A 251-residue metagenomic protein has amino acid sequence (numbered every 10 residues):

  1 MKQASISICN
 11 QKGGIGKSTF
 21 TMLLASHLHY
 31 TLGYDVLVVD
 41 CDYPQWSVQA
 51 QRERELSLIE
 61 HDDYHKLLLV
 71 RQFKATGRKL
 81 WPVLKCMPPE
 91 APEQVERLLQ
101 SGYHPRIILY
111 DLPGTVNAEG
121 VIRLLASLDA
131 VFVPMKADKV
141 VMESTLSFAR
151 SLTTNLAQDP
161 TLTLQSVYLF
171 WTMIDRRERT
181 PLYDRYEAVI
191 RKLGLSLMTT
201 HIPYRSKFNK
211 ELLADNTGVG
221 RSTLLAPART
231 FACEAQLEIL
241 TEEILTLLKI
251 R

Functional and structural regions predicted by a protein language model:
M1-Q11: Extreme N-terminal, non-catalytic leader segments that precede Walker-type/kinase nucleotide-binding cores
C9-I15, Y30-I108: P-loop/Walker-type NTP enzyme "switch/lid" segment
F20: Hydrophobic positions on the alpha1 helix immediately C-terminal to the Walker A/P-loop
L23, H27: Active-site signature of alpha/beta-hydrolase-fold catalytic machinery across serine- and Asp/Cys-nucleophile hydrolases
E119-K139: Inter-motif core of Ras-like GTPase G domains
T145-T161: Conserved C-terminal guanine-recognition region of P-loop GTPase G domains, centered on the G4
M173-S222: Beta-strand-loop-alpha "switch" segments that mediate conformational coupling across diverse proteins
F208-T241, L245: Inter-lobe coupling/hinge region of RecA-like P-loop helicase motors
